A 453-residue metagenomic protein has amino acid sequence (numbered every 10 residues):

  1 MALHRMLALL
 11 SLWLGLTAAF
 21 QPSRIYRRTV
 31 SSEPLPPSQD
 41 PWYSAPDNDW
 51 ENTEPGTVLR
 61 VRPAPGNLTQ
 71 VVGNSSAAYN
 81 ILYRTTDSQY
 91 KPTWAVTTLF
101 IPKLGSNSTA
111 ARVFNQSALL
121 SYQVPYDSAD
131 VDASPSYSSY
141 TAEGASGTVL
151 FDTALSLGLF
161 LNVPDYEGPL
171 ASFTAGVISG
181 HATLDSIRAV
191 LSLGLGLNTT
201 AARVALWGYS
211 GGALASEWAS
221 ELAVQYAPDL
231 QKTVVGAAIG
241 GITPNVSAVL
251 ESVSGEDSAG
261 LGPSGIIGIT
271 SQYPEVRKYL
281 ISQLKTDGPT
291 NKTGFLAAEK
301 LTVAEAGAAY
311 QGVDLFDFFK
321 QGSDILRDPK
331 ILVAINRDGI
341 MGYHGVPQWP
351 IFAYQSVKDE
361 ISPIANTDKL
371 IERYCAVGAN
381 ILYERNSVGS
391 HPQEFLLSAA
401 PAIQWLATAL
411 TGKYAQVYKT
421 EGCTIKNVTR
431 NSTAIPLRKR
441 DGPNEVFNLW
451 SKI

Functional and structural regions predicted by a protein language model:
L14-N107, I453: Catalytic-loop region of hydrolases
E33-P34, S44-N48, G240-H344: Accessory cap/linker subdomain of secreted extracellular hydrolases
D87-A154, D165-E167: Short, surface-exposed "cap/lid" segments of acyl-processing enzymes
N115-L119, S156-N162, A201-R203, Q231-G236 (+2 more regions): Loop/turn elements at helix/coil->beta-strand transitions in domains of secreted/extracellular proteins
S146-L150, F173-G196, S220-E221: Alpha/beta-hydrolase active-site loop
R188-L261: Primarily recognizes the serine-hydrolase "nucleophile elbow" in alpha/beta-hydrolase and SGNH/GDSL folds
L332-I335, I361, D368-I453: C-terminal catalytic histidine-bearing segment of alpha/beta-hydrolase fold enzymes
P347, F352-D359: Short beta-strand/loop motif that positions the catalytic acidic residue of the alpha/beta-hydrolase fold
